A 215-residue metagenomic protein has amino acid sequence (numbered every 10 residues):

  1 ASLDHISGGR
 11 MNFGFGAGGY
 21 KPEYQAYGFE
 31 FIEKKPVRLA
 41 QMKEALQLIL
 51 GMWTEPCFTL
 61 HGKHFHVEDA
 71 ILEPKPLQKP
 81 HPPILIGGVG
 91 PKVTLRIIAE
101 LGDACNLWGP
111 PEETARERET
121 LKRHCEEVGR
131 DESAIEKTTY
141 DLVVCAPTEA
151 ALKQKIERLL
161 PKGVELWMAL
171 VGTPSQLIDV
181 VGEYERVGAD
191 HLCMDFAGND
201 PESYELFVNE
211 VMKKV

Functional and structural regions predicted by a protein language model:
A1-V215: Active-site-adjacent structural elements that line small-molecule/cofactor binding pockets in enzymes
